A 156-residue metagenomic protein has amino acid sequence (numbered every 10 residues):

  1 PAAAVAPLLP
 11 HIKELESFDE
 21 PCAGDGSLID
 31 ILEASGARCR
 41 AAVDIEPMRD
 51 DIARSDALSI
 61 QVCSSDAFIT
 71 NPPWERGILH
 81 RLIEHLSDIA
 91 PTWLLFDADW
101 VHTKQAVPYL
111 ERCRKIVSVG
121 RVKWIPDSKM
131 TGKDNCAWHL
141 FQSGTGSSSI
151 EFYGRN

Functional and structural regions predicted by a protein language model:
P1-N156: Class I S-adenosyl-L-methionine-dependent methyltransferase catalytic core
